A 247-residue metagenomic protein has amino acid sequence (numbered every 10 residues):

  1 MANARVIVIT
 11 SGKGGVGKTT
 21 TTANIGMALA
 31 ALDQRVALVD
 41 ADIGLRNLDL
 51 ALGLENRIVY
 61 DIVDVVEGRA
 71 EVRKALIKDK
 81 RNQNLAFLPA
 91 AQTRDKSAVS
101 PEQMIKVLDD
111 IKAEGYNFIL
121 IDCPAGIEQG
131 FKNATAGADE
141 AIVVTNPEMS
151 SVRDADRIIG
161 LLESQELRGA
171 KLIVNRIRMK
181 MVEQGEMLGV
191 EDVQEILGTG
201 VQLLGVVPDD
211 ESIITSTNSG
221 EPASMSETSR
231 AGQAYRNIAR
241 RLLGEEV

Functional and structural regions predicted by a protein language model:
M1-V6, E245-V247: Acidic-aromatic/histidine active-site loop/patch
V6-E71, F118: Walker A/P-loop NTP-binding active-site region of P-loop NTPases, recognizing the glycine-rich GxxxxGKT/S
S11, D40, P89-Q92, C123 (+2 more regions): Flexible glycine-/small-residue-rich
T19-N24, V152, D156, M187 (+1 more regions): Short amphipathic alpha-helical segment that frequently serves as the phosphate-/nucleotide-binding helix
M27-A31, L50, A136, G160 (+1 more regions): Short, well-ordered alpha-helices that flank and scaffold nucleotide-derived cofactor binding pockets
A41-E114, E211, T215-S224: P-loop/Walker-type NTP enzyme "switch/lid" segment
Q103-E114, F118, C123-G205, D209 (+1 more regions): Conserved catalytic-core segment of NTP-binding enzymes
N218-V247: NTP-binding/hydrolysis catalytic cores, primarily Walker-type P-loop NTPases
